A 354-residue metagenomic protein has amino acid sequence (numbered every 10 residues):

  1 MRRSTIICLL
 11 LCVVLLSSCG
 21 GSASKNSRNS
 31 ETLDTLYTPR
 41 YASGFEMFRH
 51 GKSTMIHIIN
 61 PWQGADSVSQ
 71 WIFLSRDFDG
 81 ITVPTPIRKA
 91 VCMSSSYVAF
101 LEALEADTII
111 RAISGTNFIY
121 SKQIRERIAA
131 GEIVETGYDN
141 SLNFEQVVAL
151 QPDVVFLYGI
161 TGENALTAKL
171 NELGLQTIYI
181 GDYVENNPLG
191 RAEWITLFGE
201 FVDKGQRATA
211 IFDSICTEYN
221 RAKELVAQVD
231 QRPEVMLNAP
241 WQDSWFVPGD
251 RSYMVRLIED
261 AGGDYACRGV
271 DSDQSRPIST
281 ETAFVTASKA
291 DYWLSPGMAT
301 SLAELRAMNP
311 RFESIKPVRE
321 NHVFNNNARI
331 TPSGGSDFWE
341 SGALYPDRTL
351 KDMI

Functional and structural regions predicted by a protein language model:
M1-I7: Bacterial N-terminal signal peptides that target proteins for export
I7-S17: Bacterial N-terminal signal peptides
C19-V98, R207-M236, L302-R306: Bacterial Sec-exported substrate-binding components of ABC uptake systems
T54-W71, I81-V148, V154-T161: A short, structured surface patch at a secondary-structure boundary
K89-C92, I109-I113, V154-Y158, T177-I180 (+5 more regions): Structural recognition of the beta-strand scaffold that forms the well-ordered cores of secreted hydrolase catalytic
D153-F156, E163-S244, R268-G269, S275 (+1 more regions): Extracytoplasmic substrate-binding proteins
A222-N309: Flexible, glycine-rich surface segments
D273-I354: C-terminal soluble interaction/assembly domains
